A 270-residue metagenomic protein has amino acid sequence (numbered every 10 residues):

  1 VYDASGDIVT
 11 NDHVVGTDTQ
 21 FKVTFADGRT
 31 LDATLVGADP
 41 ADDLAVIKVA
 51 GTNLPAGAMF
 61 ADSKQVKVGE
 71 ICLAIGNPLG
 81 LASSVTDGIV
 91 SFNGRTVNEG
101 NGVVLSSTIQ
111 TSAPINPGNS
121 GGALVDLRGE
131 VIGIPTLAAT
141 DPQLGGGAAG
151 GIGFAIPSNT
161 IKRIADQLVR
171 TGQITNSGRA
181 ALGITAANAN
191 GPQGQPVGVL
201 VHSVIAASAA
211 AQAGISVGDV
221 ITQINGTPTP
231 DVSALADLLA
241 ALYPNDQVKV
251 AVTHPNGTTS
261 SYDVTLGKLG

Functional and structural regions predicted by a protein language model:
V1-P192, A206, A236, P255-T258 (+1 more regions): Serine-dependent protease modules
Y2, I8-V9, A210-S233: Conserved PDZ fold ligand-binding element
G16, Q223-A251: PDZ domains, with a preference for the canonical peptide-binding region formed by the helix
L168-G172, S208, P228, Y243-D246: Alpha-helix capping/termination and helix-coil
Q195-P196: A short, glycine/Asx- and small/polar-enriched loop/turn that sits immediately N-terminal to a beta-strand
S260-Y262: Extracellular and select intracellular beta-sandwich modules with Ser/Thr-enriched, small-residue motifs on
